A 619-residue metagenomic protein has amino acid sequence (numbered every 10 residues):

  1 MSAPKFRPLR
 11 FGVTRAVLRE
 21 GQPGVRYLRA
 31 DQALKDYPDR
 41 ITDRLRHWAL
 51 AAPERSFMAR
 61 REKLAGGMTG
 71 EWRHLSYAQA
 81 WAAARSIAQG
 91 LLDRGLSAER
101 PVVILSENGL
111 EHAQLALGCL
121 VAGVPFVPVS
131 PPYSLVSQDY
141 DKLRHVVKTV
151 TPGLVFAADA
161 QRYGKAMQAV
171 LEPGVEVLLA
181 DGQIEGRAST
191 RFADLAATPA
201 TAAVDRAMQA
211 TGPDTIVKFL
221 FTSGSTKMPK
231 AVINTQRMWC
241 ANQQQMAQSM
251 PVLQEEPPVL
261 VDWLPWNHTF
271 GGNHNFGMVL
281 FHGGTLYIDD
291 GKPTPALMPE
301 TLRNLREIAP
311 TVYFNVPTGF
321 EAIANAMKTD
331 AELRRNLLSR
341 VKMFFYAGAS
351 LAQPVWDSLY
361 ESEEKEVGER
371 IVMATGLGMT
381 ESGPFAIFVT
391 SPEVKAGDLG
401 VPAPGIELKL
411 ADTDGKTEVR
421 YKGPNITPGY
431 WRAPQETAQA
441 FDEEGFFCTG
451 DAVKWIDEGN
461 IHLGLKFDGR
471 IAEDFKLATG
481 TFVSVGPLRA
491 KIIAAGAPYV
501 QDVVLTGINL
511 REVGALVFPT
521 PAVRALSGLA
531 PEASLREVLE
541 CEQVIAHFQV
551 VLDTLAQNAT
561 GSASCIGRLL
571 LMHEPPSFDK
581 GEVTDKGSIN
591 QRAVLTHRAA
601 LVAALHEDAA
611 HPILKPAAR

Functional and structural regions predicted by a protein language model:
A33, F57-Q114, S134-K142, F192-A200 (+1 more regions): Conserved AMP-binding/adenylate-forming core of the ANL superfamily
P53-S56, A180, I184-F221, K227-M228 (+1 more regions): Conserved pre-ATP/AMP-binding loop-to-beta segment of ANL
R73-A78, M208-Q209, V217-Q244: Conserved AMP-binding A3 loop
W81-I87, T198-A202, P213, V232-L253: Conserved structural elements of the adenylate-forming
Y133-M167, P199-A200, N242-V261, T294-T311: Conserved ATP-dependent adenylate/AMP-binding module captured primarily in the ANL superfamily
D194, H282, L302, T311-F314 (+3 more regions): Gly/Ser/Thr-rich phosphate-binding loop
C240-V259, W266-R335: Conserved AMP-binding/adenylation subdomain of ANL enzymes
T417-L477, L614-P616: Conserved ATP-binding/catalytic segment of the ANL
